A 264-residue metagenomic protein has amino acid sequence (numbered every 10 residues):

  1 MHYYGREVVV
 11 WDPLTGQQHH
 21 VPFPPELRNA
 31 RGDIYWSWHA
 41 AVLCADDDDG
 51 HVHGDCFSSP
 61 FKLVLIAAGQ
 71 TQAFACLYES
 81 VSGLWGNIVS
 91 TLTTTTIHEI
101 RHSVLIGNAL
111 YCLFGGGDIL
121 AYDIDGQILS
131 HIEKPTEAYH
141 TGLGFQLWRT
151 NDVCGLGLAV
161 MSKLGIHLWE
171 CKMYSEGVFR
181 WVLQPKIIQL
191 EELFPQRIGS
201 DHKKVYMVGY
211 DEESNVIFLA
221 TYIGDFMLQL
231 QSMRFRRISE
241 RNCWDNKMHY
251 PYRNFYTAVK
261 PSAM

Functional and structural regions predicted by a protein language model:
M1-M264: Short, conserved recognition motifs on repeat-domain binding surfaces
